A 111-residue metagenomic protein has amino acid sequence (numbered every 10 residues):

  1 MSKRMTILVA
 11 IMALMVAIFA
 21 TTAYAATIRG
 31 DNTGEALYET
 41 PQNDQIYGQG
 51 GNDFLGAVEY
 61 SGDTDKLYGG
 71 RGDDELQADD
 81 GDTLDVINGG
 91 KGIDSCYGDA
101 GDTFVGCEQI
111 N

Functional and structural regions predicted by a protein language model:
M1-V9: Bacterial N-terminal signal peptides that target proteins for export
V9-I18: Bacterial N-terminal signal peptides
F19-T27: Sec/Tat signal peptide C-region and signal peptidase I cleavage site
G30, E39, G48, A57-Y60 (+5 more regions): Glycine-centered beta-turn/loop sites at beta-strand termini
S95-G101: Short, exposed beta-strand-loop hairpins at the edges of beta-sheets in extracellular/periplasmic proteins
D102-N111: Short, low-complexity, Pro/Ser/Thr/Gly-rich segments in the mature regions of secreted, periplasmic
